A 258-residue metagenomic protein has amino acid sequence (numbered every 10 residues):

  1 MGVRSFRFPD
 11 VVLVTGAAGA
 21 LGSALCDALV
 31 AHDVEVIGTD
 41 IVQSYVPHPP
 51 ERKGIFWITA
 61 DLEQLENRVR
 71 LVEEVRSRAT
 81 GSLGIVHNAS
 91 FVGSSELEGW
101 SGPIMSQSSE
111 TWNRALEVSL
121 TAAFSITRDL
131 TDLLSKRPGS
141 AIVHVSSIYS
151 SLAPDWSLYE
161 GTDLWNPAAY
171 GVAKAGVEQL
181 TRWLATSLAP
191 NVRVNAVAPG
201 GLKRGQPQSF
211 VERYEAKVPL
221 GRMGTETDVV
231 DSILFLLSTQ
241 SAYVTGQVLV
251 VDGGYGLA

Functional and structural regions predicted by a protein language model:
G2-F6, P154, L234, T245-A258: Short C-terminal tail/terminal secondary-structure segment of NAD(P)H-dependent dehydrogenase/reductase domains
G2-I37, L184: Canonical Rossmann dinucleotide-binding motif of NAD(H)/NADP(H)-dependent dehydrogenases/reductases, specifically
N88-S101, G253-G254: Conserved NAD(P)H cofactor-binding loop of Rossmann-fold oxidoreductase domains
M105-T111, S135, V143-T186, G201-L202: Catalytic loop of short-chain dehydrogenase/reductase
D132, R182-P190, A242: Alpha-helical segment proximal to the catalytic Tyr-Lys
G139, A189-R193, V244-G246: Short, small/polar-rich loop/turn modules that mediate ligand/substrate recognition or access, typified
V218-V229, Q240: A conserved structural motif in NAD(P)-dependent oxidoreductases
